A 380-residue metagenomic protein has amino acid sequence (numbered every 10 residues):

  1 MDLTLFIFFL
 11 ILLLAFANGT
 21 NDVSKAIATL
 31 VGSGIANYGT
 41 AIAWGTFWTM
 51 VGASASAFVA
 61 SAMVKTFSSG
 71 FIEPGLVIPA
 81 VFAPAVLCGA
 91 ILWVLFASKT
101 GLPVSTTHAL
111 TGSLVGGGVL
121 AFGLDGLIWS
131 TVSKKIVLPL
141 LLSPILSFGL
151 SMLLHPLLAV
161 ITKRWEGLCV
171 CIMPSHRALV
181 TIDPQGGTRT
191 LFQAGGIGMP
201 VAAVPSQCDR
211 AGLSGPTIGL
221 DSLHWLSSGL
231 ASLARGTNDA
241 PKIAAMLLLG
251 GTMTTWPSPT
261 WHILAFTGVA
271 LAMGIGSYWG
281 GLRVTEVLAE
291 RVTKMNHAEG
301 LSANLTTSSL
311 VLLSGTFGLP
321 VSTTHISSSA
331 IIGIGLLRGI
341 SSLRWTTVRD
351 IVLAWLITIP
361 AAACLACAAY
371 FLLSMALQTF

Functional and structural regions predicted by a protein language model:
D2-A55: N-terminal signal-anchor module of multipass membrane proteins
I7-L14, W44-G52, S56, A60 (+22 more regions): Alpha-helical transmembrane segments in multi-pass membrane proteins
T20-I27, I35, T100-G112, N238-A245 (+2 more regions): Short, non-helical or kinked segments that cap or interrupt transmembrane helices
G34-F47, A80, S258-I263, H297-S302 (+2 more regions): Membrane-interface alpha-helices at helix entry/exit sites of multi-pass transporters
L127-I145, T260-A265, R344-P360, C364: Structural signal for the N-terminal portions of transmembrane helices and their immediately preceding loop/interface
L157-S227, S341-S342, F380: Intrinsically disordered, low-complexity non-transmembrane regions of multi-pass membrane transporters
A231-A303, I334: Transmembrane helical segments that form the transport core of multi-pass membrane transport proteins
A368-F380: Juxtamembrane boundary at the C-terminal end of a transmembrane helix
